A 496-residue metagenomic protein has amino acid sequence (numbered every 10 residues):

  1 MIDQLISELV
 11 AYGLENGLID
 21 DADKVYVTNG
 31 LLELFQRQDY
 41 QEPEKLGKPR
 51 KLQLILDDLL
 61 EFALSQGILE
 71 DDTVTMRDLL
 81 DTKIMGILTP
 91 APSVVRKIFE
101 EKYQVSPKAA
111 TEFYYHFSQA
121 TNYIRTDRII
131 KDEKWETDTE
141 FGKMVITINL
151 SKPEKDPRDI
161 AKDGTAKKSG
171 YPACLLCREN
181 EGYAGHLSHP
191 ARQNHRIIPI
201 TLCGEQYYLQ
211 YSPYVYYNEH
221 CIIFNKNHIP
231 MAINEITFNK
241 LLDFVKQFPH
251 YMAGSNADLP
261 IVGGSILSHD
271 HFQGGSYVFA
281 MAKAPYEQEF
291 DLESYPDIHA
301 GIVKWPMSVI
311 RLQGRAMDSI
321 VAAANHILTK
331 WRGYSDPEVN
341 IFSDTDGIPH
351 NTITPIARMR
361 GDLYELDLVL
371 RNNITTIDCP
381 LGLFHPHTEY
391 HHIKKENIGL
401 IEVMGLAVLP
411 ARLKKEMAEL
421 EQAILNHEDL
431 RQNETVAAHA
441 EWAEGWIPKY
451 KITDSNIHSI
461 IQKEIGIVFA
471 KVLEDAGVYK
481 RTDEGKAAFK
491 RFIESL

Functional and structural regions predicted by a protein language model:
M1-I223, N227-P230, K304-P306, V321-A324 (+1 more regions): Active-site microenvironments that recognize anionic phosphate/pyrophosphate groups
N194-I198, I229-A253: Helical scaffold of the NTase/Pol beta-like nucleotidyltransferase catalytic core
Y207-S212, T237-V245, D291-I298: Structured alpha-helical segments in the cores of large, soluble enzyme domains
I233-K240, A316-S319, A323, I461: Short amphipathic alpha-helical segments
K240-F244, H326, V468: Amphipathic alpha-helical segments that form well-ordered structural scaffolds and often line/cohere around active
V245-S265, G274-H326, R332-S335: Catalytic or ion-translocation cores adjacent to nucleophile or general acid/base/metal-coordination motifs in diverse
P260-S268, D346-T352: Beta-rich nucleic-acid/ligand-interaction surfaces
